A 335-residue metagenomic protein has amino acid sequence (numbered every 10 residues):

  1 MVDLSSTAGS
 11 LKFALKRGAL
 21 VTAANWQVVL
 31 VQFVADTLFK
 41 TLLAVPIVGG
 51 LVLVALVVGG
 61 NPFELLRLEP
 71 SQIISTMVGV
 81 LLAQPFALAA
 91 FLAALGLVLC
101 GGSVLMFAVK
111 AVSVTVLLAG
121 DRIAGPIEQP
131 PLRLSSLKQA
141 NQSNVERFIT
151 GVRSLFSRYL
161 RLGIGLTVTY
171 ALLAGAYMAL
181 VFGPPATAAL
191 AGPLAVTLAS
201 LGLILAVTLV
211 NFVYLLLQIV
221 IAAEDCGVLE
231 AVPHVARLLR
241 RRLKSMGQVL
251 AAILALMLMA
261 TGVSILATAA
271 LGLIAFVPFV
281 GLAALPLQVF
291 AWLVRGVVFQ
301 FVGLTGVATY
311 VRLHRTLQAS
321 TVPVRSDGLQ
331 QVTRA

Functional and structural regions predicted by a protein language model:
M1-A335: Hydrophobic alpha-helical membrane segments
